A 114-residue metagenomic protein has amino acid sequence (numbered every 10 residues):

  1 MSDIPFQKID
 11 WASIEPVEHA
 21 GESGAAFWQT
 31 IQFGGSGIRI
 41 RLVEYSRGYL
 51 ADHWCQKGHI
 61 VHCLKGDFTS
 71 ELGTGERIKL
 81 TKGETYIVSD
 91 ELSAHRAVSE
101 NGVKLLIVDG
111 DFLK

Functional and structural regions predicted by a protein language model:
M1-L42: A short, N-terminal "cap"/entry segment at the start of jelly-roll beta-barrel domains of the cupin/DSBH fold
S36-C55, S89-L92: Conserved short histidine dyad/triad with adjacent acidic residue
Y45, W54-S70: Short, conserved beta-strand element in jelly-roll/cupin
D52-H53, S70-E71, V88-S89, S93-E100: Short beta-strand His + acidic residue motifs that chelate non-heme Fe in jelly-roll/DSBH and cupin folds
I60, D67, A94, G102-K104: Structural motif
T74-E91: Short acidic-glycine-tyrosine-enriched beta hairpin
I87-V88, N101-K114: A short hydrophobic beta-strand segment most commonly corresponding to one strand of the jelly-roll/cupin
